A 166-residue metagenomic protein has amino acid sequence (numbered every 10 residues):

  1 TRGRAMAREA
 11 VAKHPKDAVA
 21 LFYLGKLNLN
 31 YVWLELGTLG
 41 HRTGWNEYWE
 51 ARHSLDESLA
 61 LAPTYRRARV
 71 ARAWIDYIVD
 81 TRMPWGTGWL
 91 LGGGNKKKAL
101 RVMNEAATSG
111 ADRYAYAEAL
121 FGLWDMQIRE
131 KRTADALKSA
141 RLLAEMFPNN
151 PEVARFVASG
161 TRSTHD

Functional and structural regions predicted by a protein language model:
T1-T64, V70-G122, R129: Short coil/linker segments at helix-helix boundaries
Y114-A117, M126-D166: Terminal, low-structured helical/coil segments at or just beyond the last alpha-helical repeat
